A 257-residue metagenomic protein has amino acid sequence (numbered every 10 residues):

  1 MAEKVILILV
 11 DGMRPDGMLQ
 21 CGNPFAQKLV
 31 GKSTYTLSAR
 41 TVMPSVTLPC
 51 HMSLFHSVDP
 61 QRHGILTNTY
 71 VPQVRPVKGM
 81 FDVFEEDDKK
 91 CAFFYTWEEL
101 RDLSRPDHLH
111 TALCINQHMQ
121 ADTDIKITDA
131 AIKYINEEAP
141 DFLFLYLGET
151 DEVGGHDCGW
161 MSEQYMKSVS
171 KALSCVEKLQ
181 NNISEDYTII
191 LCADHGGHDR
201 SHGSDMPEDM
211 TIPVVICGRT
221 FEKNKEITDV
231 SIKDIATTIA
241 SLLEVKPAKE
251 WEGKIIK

Functional and structural regions predicted by a protein language model:
M1-K257: Feature captures the catalytic ectodomains and active-site-proximal regions of enzymes that hydrolyze or transfer
